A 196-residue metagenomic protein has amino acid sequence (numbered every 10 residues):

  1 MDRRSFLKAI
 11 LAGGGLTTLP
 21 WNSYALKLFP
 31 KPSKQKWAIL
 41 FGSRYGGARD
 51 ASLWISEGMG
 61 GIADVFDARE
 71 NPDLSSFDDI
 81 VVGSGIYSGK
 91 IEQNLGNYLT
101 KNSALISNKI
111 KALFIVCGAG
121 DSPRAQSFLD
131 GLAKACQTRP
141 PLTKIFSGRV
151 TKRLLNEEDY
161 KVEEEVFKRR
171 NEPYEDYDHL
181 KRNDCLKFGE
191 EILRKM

Functional and structural regions predicted by a protein language model:
S5-L26: N-terminal export signals
W21, W37-S52: N-terminal beta1-alpha1 ligand-phosphate binding loop
A25-Q35, D50, G58-D64, D79 (+1 more regions): FMN-binding flavodoxin-like domain, especially the glycine-rich phosphate-binding loop
V65-S75: Short acidic low-complexity segments
V82: Redox-cofactor binding/interface segments in oxidoreductases and associated redox assembly factors
G85-I86: Short glycine-/small-residue-rich Rossmann-like dinucleotide-binding loops
